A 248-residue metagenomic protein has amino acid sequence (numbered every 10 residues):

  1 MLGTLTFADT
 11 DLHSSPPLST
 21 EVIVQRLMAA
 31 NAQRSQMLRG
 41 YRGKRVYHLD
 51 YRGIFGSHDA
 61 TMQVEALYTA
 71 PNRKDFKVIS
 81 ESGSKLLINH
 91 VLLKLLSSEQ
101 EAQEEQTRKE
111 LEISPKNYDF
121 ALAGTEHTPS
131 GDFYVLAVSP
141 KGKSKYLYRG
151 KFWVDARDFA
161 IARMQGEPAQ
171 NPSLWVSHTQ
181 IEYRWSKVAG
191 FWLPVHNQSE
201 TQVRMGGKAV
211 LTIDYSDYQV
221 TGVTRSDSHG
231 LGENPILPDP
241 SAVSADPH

Functional and structural regions predicted by a protein language model:
M1-T4: Bacterial N-terminal signal peptides
D9-R149, A156-A162, A169-T179, S186-F191 (+1 more regions): Structured extracytoplasmic
